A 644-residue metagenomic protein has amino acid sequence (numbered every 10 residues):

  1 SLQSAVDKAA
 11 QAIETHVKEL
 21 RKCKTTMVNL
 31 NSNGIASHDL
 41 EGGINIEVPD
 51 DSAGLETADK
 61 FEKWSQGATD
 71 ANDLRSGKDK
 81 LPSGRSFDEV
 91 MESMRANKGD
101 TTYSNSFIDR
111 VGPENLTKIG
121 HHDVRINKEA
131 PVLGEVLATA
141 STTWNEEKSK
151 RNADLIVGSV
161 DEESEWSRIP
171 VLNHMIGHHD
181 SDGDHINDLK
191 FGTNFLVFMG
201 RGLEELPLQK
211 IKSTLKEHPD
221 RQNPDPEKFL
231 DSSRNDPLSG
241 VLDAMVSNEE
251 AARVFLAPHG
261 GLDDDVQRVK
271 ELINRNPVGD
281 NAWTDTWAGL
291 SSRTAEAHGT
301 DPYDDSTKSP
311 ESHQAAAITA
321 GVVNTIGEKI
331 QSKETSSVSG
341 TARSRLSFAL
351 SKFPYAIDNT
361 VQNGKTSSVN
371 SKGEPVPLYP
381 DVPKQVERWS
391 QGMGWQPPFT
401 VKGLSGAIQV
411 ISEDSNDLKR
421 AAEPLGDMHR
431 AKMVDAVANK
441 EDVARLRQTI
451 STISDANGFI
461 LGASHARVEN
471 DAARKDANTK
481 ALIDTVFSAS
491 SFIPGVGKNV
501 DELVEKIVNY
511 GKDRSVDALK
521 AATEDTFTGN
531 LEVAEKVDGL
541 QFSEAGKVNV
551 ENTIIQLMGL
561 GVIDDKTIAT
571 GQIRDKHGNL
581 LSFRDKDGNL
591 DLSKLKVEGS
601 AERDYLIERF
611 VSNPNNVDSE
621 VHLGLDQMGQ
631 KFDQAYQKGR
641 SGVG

Functional and structural regions predicted by a protein language model:
S1-D225, R234-L238, E249, L557 (+1 more regions): Intrinsically disordered, low-complexity charged segments of secreted bacterial virulence and antibacterial
Q3, D7-A10, E14-V17, R21-K24 (+14 more regions): Residue-level detector of alpha-helical secondary structure
E163-W166, D184, E227-T319, K329: Extended ligand-binding clefts on enzyme/binding-domain cores
N194-F195, M199-G202, G260-L272, L346-A349 (+1 more regions): Extended, well-ordered alpha-helical scaffold segments
N281-G644: Long, contiguous all-alpha helical interaction modules
